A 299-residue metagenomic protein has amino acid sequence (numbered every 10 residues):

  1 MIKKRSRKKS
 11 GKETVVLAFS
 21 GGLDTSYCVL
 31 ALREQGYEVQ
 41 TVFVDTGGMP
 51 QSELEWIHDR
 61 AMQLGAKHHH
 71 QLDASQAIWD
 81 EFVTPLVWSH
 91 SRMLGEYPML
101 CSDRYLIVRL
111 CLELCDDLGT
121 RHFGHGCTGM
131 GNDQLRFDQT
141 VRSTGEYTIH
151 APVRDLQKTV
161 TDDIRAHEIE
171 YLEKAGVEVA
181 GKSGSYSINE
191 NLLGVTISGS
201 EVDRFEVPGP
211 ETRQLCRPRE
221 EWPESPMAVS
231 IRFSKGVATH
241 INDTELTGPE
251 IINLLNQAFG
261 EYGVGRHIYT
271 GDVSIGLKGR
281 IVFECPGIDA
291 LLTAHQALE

Functional and structural regions predicted by a protein language model:
I2-E299: Nucleotide-activated chemistry modules centered on ATP-dependent adenylation/adenylyltransferase
